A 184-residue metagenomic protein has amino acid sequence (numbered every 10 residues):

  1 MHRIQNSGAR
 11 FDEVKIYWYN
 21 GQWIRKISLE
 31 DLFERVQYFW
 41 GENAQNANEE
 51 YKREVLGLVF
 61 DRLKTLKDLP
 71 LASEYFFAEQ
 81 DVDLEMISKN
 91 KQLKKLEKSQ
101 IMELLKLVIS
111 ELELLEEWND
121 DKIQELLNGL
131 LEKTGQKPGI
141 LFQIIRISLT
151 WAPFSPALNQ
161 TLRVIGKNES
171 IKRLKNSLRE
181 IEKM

Functional and structural regions predicted by a protein language model:
M1-A44: A conserved active-site cap/scaffold subdomain adjacent to cofactor or substrate pockets
N6-D12, N46-V55, E132-I140, P153: Structural motif
E13-Y17, E30, R53, G57 (+4 more regions): Non-catalytic, well-ordered alpha-helical scaffold segments
W18-Q22, L58-K64, Y75, Q143-T150: Short, hydrophobic/amphipathic alpha-helical patches that form generic packing surfaces within helical domains
R25-L29, K67, W151-L158: Short helix-capping/linker segments at secondary-structure and domain boundaries
L29-T134: Small-residue-rich helix-loop
W40-E50, K172-M184: Short, intrinsically disordered, low-complexity segments enriched in Ser/Thr and Pro
D121-E182: Charged substrate- and nucleic-acid-binding regions of tRNA-handling and nucleotidyl-transfer enzymes, centered on
